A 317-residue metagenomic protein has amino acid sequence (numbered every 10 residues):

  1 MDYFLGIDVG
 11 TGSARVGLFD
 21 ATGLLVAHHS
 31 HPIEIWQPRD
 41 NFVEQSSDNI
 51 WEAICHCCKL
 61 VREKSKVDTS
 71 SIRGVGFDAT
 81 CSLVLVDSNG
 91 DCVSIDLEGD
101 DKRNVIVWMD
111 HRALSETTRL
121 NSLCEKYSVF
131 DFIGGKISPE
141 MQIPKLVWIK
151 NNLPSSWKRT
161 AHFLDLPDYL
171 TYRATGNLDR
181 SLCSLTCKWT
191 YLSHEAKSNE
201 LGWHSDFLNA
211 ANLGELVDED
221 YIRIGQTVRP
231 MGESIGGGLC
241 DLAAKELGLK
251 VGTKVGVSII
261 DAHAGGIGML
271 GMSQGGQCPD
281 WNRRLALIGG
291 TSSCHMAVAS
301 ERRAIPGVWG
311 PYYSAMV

Functional and structural regions predicted by a protein language model:
M1-I95, D131, R159, I222 (+1 more regions): N-terminal glycine/serine-rich phosphate-binding loop of ATP-dependent small-molecule kinases, especially carbohydrate
V9-T11, T22, F77, K126-I260: Gly/Ser/Thr-rich active-site cleft segment
A21-L24, K64, G214-E219, K245-V251 (+2 more regions): Secondary-structure transition/capping motifs at alpha-helix termini and the adjoining loop/turn into the next element
A27-S30, M231-E246, V298, I305-W309: Acidic-glycine-rich active-site phosphate/pyrophosphate-binding loop
W51-K59, I143-L146, H263-I267: Short, hydrophobic/amphipathic alpha-helical packing segments that form internal helix faces or helix-helix interfaces
L60, K64, L123, N152 (+4 more regions): Active-site catalytic microenvironments for nucleophilic, acid-base chemistry
K64-I143: Active-site phosphate-binding/coordination module
L83-T117, R159-S205, T253-V317: Glycine-rich phosphate-binding loop of actin/hexokinase-like ATP-binding domains
